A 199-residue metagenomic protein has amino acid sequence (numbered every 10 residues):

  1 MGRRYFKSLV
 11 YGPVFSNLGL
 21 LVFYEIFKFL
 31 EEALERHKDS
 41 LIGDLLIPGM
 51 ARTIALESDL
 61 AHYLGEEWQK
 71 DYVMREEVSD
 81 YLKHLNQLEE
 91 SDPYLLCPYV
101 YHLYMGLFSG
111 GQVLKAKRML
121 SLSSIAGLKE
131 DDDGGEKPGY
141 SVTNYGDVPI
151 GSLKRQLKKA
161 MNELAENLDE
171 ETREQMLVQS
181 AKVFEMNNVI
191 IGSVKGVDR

Functional and structural regions predicted by a protein language model:
M1-R199: Metal- and O2-centered redox machinery and metal/ROS homeostasis
